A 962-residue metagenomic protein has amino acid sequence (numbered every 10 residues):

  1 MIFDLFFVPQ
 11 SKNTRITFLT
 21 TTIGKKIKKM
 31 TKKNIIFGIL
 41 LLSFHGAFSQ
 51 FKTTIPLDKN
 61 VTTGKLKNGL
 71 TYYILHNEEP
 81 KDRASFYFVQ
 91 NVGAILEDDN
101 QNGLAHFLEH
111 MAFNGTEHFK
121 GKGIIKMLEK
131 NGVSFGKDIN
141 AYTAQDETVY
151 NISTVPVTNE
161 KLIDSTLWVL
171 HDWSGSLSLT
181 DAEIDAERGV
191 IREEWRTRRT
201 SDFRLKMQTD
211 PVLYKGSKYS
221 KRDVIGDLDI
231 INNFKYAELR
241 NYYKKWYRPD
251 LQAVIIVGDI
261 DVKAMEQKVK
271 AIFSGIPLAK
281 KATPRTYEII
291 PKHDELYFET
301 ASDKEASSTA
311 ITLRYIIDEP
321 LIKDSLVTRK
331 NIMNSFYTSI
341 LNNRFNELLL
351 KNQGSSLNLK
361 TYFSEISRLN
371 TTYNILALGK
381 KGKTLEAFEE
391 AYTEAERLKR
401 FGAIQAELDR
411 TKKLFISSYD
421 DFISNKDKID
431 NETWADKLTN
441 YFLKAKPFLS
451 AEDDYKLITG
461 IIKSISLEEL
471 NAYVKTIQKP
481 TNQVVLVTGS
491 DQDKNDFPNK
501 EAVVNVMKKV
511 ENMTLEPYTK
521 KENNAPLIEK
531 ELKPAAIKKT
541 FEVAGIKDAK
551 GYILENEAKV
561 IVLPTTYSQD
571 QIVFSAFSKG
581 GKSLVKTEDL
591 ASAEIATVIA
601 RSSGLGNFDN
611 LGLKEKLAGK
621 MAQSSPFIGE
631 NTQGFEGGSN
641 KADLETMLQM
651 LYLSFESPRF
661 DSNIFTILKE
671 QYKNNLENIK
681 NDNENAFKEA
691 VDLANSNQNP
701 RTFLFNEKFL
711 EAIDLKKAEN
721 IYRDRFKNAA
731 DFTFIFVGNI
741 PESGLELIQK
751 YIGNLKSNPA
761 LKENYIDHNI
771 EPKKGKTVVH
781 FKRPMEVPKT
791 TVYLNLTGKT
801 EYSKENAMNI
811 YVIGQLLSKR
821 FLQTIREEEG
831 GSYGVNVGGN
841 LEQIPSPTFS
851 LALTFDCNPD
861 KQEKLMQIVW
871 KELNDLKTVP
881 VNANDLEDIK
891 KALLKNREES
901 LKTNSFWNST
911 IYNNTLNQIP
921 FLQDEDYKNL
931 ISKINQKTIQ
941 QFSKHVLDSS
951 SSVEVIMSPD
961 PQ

Functional and structural regions predicted by a protein language model:
M1-F51: Bacterial Sec-dependent N-terminal signal peptides
S49-T71, D261-K304, S308-D318, I322-K323 (+13 more regions): Proteolytic maturation boundary segments
L75, P80-E97, L104-A105, K122-D172 (+14 more regions): M16 family metallopeptidases and their MPP-like homologs
N102-H110, N114, S339, L590-V598 (+1 more regions): Active-site recognition of the HExxH zinc-binding catalytic motif
N140-A141, K244-W246, A301-D303, S364-S367 (+5 more regions): Replace "in large, NTP-powered and nucleic-acid-processing enzymes" with "in large, NTP-powered factors and other
S176, R188, R198, D202 (+4 more regions): Non-catalytic, conformational "gating/processing" segments within enzyme and secreted inhibitor domains
R188-R196, R204-E238, Y242-P249, V257 (+4 more regions): Hydrophobic, small-residue-rich alpha-helical packing segments that form membrane-like cores
N334-T338, I546, Q823: Long, His/Glu/Asp-enriched segments that create or flank divalent metal/ion-associated functional microenvironments
